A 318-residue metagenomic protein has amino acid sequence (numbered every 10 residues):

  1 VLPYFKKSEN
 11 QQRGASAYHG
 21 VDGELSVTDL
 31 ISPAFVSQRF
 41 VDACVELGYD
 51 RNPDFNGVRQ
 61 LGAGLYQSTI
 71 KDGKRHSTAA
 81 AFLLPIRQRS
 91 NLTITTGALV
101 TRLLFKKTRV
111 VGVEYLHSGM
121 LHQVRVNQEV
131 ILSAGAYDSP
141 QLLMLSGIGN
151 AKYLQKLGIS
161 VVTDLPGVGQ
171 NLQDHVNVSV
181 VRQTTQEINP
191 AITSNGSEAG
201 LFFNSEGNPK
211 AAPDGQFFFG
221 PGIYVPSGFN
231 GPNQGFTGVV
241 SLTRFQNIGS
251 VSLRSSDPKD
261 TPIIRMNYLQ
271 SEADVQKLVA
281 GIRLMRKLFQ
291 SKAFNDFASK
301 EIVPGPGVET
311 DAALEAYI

Functional and structural regions predicted by a protein language model:
L2-V110, L116, S179-Q183, P190-I192 (+3 more regions): Conserved redox-cofactor binding core of oxidoreductases
F35, R39, A81, Y137-Q141 (+7 more regions): Generic recognition of stable, solvent-exposed alpha-helical segments in well-folded globular domains
C44, L157-S160, A280-F294: Internal hydrophobic alpha-helix adjacent to the cofactor/substrate pocket in enzyme cavities
N52, T93-T95, S160-D164, F218: General small-molecule cofactor/ligand-binding pocket signal
L103-I192, S255-S256: Glycine-rich loop(s) and the adjacent beta-strand/alpha-helix scaffold that form part
V176-R283, K287, A312-I318: FAD cofactor-binding and catalytic pocket of flavoenzymes
D296-P306: Short, glycine/acidic-rich hinge or "gate" loops at secondary-structure transitions that mediate conformational
